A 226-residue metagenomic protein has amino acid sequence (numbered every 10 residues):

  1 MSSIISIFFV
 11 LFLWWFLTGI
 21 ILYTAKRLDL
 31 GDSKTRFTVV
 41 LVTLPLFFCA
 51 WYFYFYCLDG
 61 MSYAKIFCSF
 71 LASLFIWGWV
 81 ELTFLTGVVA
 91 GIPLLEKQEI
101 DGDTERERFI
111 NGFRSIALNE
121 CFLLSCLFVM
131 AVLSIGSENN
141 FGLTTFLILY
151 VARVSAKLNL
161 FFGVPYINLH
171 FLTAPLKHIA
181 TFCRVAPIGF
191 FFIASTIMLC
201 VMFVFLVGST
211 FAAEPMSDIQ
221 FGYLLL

Functional and structural regions predicted by a protein language model:
M1-A50: N-terminal ordered "arm"
M1-I5, Y52-L71, F128-T144, L206-G222: Helix-coil boundary and interhelical linker segments in multi-pass alpha-helical membrane proteins
S2-I7, C183-S195, M216-L226: Membrane-interface transmembrane-helix boundary segments in multi-pass integral membrane proteins
S3, I7-W15, G19, L44 (+6 more regions): Alpha-helical transmembrane spans of integral membrane proteins, capturing the lipid-embedded, hydrophobic core of TM
F16-I20, F75-A90, L147-Y166, L226: Transmembrane alpha-helical segments that form the membrane-embedded catalytic/substrate-channel core of multi-pass
V39-L58, I76-V80: A generic, lipid-embedded transmembrane alpha helix
Y63-A64, C68-L118: Intramembrane catalytic core of multi-pass membrane enzymes that act on lipidic substrates
Q98-E214: Long, contiguous internal "core" modules enriched in hydrophobic/ aromatic residues
